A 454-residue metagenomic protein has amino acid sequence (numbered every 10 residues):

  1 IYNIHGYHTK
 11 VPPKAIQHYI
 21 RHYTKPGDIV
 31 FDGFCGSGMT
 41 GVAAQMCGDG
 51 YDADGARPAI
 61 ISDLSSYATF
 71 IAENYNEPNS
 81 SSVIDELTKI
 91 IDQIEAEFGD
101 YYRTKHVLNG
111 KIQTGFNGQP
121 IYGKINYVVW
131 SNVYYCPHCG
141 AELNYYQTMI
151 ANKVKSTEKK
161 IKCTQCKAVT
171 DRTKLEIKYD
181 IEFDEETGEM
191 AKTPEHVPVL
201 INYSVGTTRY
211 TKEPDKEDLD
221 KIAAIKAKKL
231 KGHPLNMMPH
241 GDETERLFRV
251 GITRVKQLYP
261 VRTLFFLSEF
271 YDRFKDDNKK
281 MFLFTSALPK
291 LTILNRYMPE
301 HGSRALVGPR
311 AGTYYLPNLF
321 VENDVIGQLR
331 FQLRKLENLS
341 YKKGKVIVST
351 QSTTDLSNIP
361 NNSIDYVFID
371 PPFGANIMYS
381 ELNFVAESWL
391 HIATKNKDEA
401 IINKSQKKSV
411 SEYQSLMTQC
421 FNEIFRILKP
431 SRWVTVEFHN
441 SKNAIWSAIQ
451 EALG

Functional and structural regions predicted by a protein language model:
I1-G33, Q45-P360, Y379-Q406, C420 (+1 more regions): Nucleic-acid modification enzymes, centered on SAM-dependent nucleic-acid methyltransferases
F34-G38: Class I SAM-dependent methyltransferase "Motif I" SAM/SAH-binding loop
A43, A452: Hydrophobic/aromatic ligand-binding patch that stacks against planar heteroaromatic rings of cofactors or nucleotides
V367-F368: Hydrophobic beta-strand segment of the Class I
N396-A400, R432-F438: Conserved beta-strand signature within the Rossmann-like core of class I S-adenosyl-L-methionine
Q406-V410, Q414: Catalytic cores of eukaryotic secretory-pathway lumenal/extracellular enzymes that build and remodel glycoconjugates
Q414-P430, E451: A short glycine-rich, Lys/Arg-flanked "PGG" loop and its adjoining helix->strand segment in the class I
